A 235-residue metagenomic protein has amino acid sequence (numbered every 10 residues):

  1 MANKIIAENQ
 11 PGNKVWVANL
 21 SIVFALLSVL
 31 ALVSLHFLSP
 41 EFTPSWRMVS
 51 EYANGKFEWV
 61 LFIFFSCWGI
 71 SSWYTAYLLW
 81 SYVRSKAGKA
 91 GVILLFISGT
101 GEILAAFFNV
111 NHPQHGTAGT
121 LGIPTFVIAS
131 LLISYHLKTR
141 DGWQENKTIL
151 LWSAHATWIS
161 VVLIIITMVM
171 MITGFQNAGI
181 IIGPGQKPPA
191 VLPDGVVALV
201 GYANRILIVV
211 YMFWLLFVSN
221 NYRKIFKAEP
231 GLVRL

Functional and structural regions predicted by a protein language model:
M1-K14: Short, Lys/Arg-rich, polar N-terminal cytosolic tail immediately upstream of the first transmembrane signal-anchor
Q10-N13, L78-A90, K138-W152, K224-P230: Membrane-interface helix-boundary motifs at transmembrane edges
L20-A31, L151-T173: Hydrophobic alpha-helical membrane-insertion segments
A25-T43: Alpha-helical transmembrane segments of multi-pass membrane proteins
V49-E51, N177-G201: Short, membrane-exposed interhelical loops at transmembrane-helix boundaries
E51-I70: Interfacial helix-start motif at the membrane-water boundary
T75-Y77, V127-N146, T157-M171, V218-S219: Alpha-helical transmembrane segments in multipass membrane proteins, preferentially the mid-helix core
T100-I149: Membrane-proximal helix-loop-helix units in multi-pass membrane proteins
